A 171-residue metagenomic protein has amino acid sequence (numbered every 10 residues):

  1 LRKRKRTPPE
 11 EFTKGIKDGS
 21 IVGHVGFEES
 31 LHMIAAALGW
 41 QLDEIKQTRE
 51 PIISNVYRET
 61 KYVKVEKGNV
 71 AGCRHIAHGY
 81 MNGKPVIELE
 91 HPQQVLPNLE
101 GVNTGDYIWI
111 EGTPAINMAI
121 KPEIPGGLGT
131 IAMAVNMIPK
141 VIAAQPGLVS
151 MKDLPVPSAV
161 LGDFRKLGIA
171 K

Functional and structural regions predicted by a protein language model:
L1-D106: Active-site-lining helix/loop region of Rossmann-like oxidoreductase modules
E59-K171: C-terminal active-site/capping subdomain that shapes the small-molecule cofactor and substrate pocket of enzyme
